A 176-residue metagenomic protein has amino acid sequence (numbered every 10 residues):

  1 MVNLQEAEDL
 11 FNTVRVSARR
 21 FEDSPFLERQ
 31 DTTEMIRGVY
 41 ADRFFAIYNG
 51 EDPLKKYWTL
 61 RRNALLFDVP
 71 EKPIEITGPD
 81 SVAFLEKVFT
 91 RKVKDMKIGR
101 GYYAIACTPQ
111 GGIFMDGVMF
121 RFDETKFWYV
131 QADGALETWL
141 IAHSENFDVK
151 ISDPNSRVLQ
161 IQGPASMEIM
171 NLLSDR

Functional and structural regions predicted by a protein language model:
M1-C107, G112: Acidic, proline/glycine-enriched N-terminal capping motif
M115-R176: Acidic, low-complexity central loop/insert segments
